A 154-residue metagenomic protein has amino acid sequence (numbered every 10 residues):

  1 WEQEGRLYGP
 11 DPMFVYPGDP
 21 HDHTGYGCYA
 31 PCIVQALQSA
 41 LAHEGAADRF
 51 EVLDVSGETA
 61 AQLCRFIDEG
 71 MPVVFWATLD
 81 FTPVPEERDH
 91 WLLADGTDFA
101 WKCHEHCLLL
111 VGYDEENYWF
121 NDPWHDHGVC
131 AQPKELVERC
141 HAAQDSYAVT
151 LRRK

Functional and structural regions predicted by a protein language model:
W1-P72, R153-K154: Cysteine-nucleophile protease catalytic domains, especially the papain-like/related folds used in DUB/UBL proteases
G25, F81-P83, E87-K102, C107 (+1 more regions): Noncatalytic regulatory segments and standalone regulatory/sensor domains
V74-W76: Structural motif
